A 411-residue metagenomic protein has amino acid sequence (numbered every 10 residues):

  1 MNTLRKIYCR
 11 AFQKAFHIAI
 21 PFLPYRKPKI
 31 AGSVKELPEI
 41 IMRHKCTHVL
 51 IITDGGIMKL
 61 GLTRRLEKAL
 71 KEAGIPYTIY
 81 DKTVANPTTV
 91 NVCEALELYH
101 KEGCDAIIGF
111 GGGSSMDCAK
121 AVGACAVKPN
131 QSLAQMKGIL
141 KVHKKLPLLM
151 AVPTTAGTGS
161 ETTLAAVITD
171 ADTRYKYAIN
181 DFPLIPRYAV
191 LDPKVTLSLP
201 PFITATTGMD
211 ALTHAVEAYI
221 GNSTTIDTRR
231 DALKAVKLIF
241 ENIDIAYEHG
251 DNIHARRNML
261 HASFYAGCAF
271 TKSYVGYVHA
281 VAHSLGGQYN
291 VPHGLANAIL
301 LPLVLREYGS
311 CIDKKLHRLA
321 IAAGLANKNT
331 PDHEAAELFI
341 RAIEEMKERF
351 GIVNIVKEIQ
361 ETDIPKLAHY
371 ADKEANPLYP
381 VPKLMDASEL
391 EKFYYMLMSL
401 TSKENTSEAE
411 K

Functional and structural regions predicted by a protein language model:
M1-I79, L400, E404, E408-K411: An N-terminal, well-structured beta->alpha segment
N2-I7, A326-K411: C-terminal charged capping/lid subdomain of soluble metabolic enzymes
L50, M58-N130, I245-R256: N-terminal small/polar loop signature for handling phosphorylated ligands or for N-terminal nucleophile
K68, A165-S273: Carboxylate- and glycine-rich phosphate/diphosphate-binding segment that chelates Mg2+/Mn2+
V90-K194: Glycine/threonine-rich beta-strand-loop-alpha-helix active-site module that forms ligand/phosphate-binding
G157, F264-N297, A375-L378: Glycine-rich phosphate/pyrophosphate-binding beta-alpha loops
V291-N354: Active-site pocket-lining segment
